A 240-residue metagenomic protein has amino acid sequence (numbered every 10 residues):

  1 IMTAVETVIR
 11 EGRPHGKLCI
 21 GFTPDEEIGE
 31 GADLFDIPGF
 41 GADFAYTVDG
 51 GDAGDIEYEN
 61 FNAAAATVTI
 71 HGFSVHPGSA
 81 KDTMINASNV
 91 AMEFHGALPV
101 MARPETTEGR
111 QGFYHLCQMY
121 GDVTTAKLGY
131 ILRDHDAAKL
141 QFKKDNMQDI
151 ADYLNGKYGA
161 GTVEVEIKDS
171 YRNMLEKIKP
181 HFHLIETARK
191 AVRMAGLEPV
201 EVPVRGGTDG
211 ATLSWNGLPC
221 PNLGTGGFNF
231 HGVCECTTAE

Functional and structural regions predicted by a protein language model:
I1-E26, A66-I70, H76-P77, K81-M101 (+3 more regions): Alpha-helical metal-binding/catalytic segments enriched in His/Glu/Asp
M2-E59, R103, Q111-C117, G121 (+2 more regions): Acidic/histidine-rich catalytic neighborhood of metal-dependent amide-processing enzymes
L18-C19, D43-Y46, A66-T67, V200 (+1 more regions): Structural motif
E57-A63, M119-T124, T212-G217: Short glycine/proline-enriched loop/turn "hinge" motifs that connect secondary-structure elements and lie
Y58, A80-M119, A138-E164: Acidic-enriched catalytic cores of C-N bond-cleaving enzymes acting on peptides and small amides
S74-V75, L132-L140: A generic structural motif
G112-Y120, I131-D136, T162-F182, R205 (+1 more regions): A short beta-alpha structural unit
D122, E198-E240: Zn-dependent metallopeptidase/amidohydrolase metal-coordination segment
